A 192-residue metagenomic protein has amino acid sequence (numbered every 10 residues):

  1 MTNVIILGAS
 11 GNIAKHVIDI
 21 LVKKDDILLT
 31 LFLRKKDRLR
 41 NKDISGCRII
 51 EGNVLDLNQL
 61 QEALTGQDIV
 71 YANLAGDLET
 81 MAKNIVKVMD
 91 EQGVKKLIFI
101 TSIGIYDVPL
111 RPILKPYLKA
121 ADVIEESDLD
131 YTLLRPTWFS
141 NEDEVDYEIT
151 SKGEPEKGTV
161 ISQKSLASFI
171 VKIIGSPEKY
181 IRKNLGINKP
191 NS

Functional and structural regions predicted by a protein language model:
T2-N3, D26-L29, K95-K96, D130: Residues at the starts of beta-strands that form the adenosine-phosphate
V4-I5, L31-E91: NAD(P)H-binding glycine-rich loop region in Rossmannoid oxidoreductase-like domains and their noncatalytic homologs
V4-K24: N-terminal Rossmann NAD(P)H-binding glycine-rich loop of SDR-like oxidoreductase domains
L7-N12, N141-D143, E148-S192: Active-site-lining helix/loop region of Rossmann-like oxidoreductase modules
A9, R34, S102: Cofactor-binding loop segments of dinucleotide-utilizing enzymes, especially the Rossmann-like FAD- and NAD(P)+-binding
L28, R48, D130-T132, K183: Conserved beta-strand segments of alpha/beta enzyme cores
G76-G153: Glycine-/Pro-rich loop/turn segments that contact NAD(P) or position catalytic residues in Rossmann-like domains
